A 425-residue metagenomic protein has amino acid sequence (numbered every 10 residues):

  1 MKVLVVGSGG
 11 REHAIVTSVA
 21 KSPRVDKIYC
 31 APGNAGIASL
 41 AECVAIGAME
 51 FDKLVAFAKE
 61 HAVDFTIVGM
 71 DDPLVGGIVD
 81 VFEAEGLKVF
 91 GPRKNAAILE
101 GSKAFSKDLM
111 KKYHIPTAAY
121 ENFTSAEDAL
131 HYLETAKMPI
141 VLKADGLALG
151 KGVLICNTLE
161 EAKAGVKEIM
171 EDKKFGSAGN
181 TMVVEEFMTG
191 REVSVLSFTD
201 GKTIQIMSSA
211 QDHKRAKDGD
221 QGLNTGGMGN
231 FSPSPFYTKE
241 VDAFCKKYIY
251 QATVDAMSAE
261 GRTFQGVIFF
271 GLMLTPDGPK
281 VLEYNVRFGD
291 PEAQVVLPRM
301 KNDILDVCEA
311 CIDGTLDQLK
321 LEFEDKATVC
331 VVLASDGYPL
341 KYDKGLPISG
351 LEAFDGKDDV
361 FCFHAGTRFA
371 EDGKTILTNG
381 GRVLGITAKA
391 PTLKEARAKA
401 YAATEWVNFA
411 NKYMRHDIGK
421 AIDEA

Functional and structural regions predicted by a protein language model:
M1-K94: ATP-binding N-terminal substructure of ATP-dependent carboxylate-amine bond-forming enzymes
A20-K21, G36-A38, E60, F90 (+13 more regions): Solvent-exposed alpha-helices and their adjacent loops that cap or buttress functional pockets in soluble metabolic
C43-M49, E121-S125, C156: Short acidic-hydrophobic, aromatic-tinged amphipathic segments that line or gate anion-handling sites
F90-G152: A conserved helix-loop-beta module that forms one wall/lid of the active-site cleft in ATP-utilizing catalytic domains
G152, C156-A293: Internal nucleotide-binding/catalytic subdomain
K246-I268, N285-D359: Active-site "cap" helix and flanking loop/linker of ATP-utilizing ligase/carboxylase catalytic domains
T367, E371-G373, L377-A425: Generic C-terminus detector
